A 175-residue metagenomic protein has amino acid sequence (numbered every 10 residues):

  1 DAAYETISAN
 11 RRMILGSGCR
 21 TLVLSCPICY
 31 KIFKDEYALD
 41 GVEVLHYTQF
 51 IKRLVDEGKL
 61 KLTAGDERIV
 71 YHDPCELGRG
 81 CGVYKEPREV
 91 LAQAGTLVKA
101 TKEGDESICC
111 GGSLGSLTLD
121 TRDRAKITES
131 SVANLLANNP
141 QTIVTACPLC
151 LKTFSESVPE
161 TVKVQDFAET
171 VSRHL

Functional and structural regions predicted by a protein language model:
D1-L175: Iron-sulfur cluster-binding electron-transfer modules in prokaryotic oxidoreductases
